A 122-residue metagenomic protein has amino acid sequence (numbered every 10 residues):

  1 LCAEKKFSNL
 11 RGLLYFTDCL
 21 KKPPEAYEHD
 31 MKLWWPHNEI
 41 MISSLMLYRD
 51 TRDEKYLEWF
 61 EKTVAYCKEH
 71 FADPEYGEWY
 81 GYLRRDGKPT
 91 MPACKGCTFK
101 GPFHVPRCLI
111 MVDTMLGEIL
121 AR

Functional and structural regions predicted by a protein language model:
L1-R122: Glycan-recognition and catalytic cores of secretory/periplasmic carbohydrate-active enzymes
